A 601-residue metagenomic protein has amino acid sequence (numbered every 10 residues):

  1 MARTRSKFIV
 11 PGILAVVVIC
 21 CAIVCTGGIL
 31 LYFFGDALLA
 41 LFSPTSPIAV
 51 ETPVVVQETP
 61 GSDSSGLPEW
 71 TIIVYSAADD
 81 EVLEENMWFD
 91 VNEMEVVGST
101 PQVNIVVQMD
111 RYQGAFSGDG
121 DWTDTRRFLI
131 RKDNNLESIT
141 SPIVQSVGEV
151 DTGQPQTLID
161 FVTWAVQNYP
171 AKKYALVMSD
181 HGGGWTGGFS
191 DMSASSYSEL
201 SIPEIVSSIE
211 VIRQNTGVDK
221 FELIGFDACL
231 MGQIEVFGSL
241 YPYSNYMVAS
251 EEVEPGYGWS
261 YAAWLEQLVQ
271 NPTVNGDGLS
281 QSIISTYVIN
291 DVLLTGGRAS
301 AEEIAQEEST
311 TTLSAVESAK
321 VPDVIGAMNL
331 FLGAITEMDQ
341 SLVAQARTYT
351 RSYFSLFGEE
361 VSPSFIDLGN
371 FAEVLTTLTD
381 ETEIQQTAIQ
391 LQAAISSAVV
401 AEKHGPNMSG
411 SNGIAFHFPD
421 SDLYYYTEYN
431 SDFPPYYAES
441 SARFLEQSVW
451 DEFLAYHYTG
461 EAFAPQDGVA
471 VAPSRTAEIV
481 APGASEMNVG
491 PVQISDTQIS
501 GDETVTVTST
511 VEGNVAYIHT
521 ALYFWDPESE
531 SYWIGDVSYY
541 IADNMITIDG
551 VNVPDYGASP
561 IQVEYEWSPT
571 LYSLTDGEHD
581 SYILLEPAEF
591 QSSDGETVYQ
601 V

Functional and structural regions predicted by a protein language model:
K7-D36: Membrane-embedded alpha-helical segments of small multi-pass membrane proteins
C21-C25, L38-D63: Ser/Thr-rich, Proline-interspersed low-complexity disordered segments
V55-P170: N-terminal extension/subdomain marker
V56-S65, S190-F226, M231-V601: Terminal, contiguous helix-loop blocks that mediate binding/assembly
T71-Y75, N104-M109, Y174-M178, E222-F226 (+2 more regions): Structural recognition of the beta-strand scaffold that forms the well-ordered cores of secreted hydrolase catalytic
D79-V82, D180-T186, G225, C229-Q233: Gly/Ser/Thr-rich loops at beta-strand to alpha-helix junctions that form or flank small-molecule/cofactor-binding
E85-M87, S117-G120, T186-D191, V236-F237 (+1 more regions): Short, solvent-exposed loop/turn and secondary-structure capping segments
G148-V218: Extracytoplasmic mature domains of secreted/periplasmic and thylakoid-lumen proteins
